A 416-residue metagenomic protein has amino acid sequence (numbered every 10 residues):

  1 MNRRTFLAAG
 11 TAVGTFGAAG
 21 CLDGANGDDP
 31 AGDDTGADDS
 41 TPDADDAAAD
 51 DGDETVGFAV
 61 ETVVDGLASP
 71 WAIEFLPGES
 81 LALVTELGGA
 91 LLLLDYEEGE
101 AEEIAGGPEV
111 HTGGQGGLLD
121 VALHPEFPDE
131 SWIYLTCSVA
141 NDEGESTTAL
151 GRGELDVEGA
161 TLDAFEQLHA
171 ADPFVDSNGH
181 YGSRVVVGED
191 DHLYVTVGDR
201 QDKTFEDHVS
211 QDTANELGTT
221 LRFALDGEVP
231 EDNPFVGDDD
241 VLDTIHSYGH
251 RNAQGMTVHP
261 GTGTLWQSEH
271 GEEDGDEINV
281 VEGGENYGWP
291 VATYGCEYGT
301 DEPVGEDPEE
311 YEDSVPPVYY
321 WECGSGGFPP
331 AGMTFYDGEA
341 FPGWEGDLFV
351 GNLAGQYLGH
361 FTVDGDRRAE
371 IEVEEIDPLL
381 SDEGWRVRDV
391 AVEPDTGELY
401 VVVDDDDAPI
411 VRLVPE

Functional and structural regions predicted by a protein language model:
M1-V13: N-terminal secretory signal peptides and thylakoid transit peptides that target proteins across membranes
C21-P42: Bacterial lipoprotein signal-peptidase II cleavage site
D50-T196, T264-G271, G326-D366, E393-P415: Acidic, Gly/Ser/Thr-rich repeat motifs that build Ca2+-stabilized beta-propeller blades
D53, G116-L118, E126-P128, A140 (+6 more regions): Beta-propeller domain segments
E61, A101-P108, T161-A170, E231-F235 (+2 more regions): Beta-propeller fold detector
I371-P394: Conserved blade-ending motifs and adjacent loop-strand segments that build the rim/top face of beta-propeller domains
